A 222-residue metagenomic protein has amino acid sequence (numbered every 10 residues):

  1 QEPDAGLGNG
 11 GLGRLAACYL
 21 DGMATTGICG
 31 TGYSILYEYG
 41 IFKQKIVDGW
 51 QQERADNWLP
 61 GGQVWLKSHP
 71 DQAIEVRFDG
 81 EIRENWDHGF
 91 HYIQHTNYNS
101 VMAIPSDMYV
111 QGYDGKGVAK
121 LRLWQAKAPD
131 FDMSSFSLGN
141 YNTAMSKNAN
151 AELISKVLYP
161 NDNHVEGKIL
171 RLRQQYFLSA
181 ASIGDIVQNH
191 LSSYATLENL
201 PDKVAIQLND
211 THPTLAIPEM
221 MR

Functional and structural regions predicted by a protein language model:
Q1-R222: A conserved ligand/cofactor-binding region detector
